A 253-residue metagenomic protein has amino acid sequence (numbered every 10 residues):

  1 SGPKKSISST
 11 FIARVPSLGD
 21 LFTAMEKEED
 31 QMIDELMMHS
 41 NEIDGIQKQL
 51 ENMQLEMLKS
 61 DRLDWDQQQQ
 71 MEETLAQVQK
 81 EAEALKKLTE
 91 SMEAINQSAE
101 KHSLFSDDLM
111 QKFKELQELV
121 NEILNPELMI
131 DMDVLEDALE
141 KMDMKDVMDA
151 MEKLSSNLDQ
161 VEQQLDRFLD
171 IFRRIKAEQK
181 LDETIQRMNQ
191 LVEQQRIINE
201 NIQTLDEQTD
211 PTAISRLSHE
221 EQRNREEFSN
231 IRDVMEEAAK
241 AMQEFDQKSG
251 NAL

Functional and structural regions predicted by a protein language model:
S1-L253: Extracytoplasmic/secretory ectodomains and luminal regions
